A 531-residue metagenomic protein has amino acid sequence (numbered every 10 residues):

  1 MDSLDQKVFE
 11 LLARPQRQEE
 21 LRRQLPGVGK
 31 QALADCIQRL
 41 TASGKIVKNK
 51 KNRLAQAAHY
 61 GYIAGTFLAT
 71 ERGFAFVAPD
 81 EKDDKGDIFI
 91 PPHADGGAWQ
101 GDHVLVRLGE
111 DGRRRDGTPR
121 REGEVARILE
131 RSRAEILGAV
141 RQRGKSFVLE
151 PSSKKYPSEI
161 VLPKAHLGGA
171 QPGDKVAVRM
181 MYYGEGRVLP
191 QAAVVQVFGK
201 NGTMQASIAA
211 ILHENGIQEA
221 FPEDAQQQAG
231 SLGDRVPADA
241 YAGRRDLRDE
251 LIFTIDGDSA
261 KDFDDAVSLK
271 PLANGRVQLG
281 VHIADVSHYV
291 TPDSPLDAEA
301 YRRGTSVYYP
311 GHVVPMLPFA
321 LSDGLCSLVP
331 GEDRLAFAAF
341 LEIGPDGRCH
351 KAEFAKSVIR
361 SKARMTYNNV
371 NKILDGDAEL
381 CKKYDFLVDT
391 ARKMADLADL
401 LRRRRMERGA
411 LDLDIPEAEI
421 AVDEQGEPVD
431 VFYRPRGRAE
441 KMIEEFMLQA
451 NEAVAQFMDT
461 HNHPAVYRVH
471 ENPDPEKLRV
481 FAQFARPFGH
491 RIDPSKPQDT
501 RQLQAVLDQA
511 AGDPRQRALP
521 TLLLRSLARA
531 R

Functional and structural regions predicted by a protein language model:
M1-G280, S287-D333, K372: Charge-lined substrate channels and their catalytic hotspots, especially those that engage the 3′ end of RNA
R23, A177, Y182-G184, K200 (+4 more regions): Electropositive polyanion-binding surfaces
